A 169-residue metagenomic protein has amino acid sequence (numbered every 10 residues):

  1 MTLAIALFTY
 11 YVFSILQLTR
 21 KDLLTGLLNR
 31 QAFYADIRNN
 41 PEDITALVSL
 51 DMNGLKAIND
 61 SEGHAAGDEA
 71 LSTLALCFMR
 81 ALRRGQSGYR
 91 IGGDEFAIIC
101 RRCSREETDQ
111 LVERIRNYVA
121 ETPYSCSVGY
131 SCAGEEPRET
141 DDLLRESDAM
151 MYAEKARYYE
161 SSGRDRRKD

Functional and structural regions predicted by a protein language model:
M1-L24, Q31-T45: Signal-transducing coiled-coil linker helices
I15-A35, L50-H64, E69-S72: Conserved nucleotide-binding and Mg2+-coordinating catalytic segments in signaling enzymes
L55, L74, F96, V128: Hydrophobic framework residues that shape the active-site pocket of cyclic nucleotide turnover catalytic cores
D60, C100-C103, A133-G134: Residue-level recognition of strand-loop junctions within catalytic nucleotide-signaling folds
A66-G85: Active-site-proximal alpha-helical element of nucleotidyl cyclase-like catalytic domains and analogous helices
R80-G85, L111-S125: Short catalytic/binding micro-motifs of nucleotide second-messenger systems
S87-R90: A short pre-motif secondary-structure segment
R105, D109-R116, S127, C132-D169: Catalytic-core segments of nucleotide cyclases and related cyclic-nucleotide turnover enzymes
